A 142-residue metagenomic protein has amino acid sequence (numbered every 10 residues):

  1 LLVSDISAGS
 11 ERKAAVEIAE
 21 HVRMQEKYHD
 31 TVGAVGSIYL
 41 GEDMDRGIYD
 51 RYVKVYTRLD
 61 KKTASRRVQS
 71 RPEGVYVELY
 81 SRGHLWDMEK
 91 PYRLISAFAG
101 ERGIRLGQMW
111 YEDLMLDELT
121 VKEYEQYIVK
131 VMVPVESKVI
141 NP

Functional and structural regions predicted by a protein language model:
L1-P142: A solvent-exposed interaction/effector surface
